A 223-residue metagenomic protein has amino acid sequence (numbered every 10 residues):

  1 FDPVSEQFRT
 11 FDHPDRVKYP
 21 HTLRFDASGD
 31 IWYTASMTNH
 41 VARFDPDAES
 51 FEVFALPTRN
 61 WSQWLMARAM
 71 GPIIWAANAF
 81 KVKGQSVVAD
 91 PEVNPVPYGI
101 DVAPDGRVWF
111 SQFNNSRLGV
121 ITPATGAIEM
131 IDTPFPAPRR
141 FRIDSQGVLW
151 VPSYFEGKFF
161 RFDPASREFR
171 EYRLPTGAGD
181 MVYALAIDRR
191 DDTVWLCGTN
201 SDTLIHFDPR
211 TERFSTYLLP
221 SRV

Functional and structural regions predicted by a protein language model:
D2-E6, D45-E49, T122-G126, D163-R167 (+1 more regions): Short loop/turn segments that connect beta-strands within beta-propeller blades
R9-H13, E52-R59, W64-M66, E129-T133 (+2 more regions): Beta-propeller fold detector
D15-S28, N60-A69, I73-K83, V87-D105 (+3 more regions): Beta-rich, blade/repeat-based domains predominating in secreted/periplasmic proteins but also intracellular
I31-M37, N78, V108-N114, L149-F155 (+2 more regions): Conserved beta-strand positions in repeat-built beta-propeller and related beta-rich domains
H40-R43, R117-G119, K158-R161, T203-I205: A short loop-to-beta-strand structural motif that recurs across blades of beta-propeller domains
R139-R140, Y154-F160, P164, F169-A186 (+1 more regions): Eukaryotic tandem repeat interaction scaffolds
N200-V223: Ankyrin-repeat and related helical/solenoid repeat scaffolds used for protein-protein interactions
